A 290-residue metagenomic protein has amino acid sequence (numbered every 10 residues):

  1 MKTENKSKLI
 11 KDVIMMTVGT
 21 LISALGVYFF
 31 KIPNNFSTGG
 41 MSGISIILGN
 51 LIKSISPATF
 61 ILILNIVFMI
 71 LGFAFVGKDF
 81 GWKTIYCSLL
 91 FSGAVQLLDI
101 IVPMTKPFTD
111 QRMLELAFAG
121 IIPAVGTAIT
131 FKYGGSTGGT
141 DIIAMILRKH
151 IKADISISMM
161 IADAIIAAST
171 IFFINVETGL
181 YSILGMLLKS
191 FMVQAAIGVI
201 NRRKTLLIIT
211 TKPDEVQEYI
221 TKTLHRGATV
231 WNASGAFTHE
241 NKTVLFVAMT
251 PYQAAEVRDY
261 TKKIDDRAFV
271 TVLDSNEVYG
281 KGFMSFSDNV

Functional and structural regions predicted by a protein language model:
K2, L51, A153, I157-A162 (+3 more regions): Positively charged, small/polar-rich N-terminal and surface patches that mediate targeting and assembly and bind
K2-K212, T223: Core subunits and conserved enzymes of cellular information-processing and envelope-translocation systems across
